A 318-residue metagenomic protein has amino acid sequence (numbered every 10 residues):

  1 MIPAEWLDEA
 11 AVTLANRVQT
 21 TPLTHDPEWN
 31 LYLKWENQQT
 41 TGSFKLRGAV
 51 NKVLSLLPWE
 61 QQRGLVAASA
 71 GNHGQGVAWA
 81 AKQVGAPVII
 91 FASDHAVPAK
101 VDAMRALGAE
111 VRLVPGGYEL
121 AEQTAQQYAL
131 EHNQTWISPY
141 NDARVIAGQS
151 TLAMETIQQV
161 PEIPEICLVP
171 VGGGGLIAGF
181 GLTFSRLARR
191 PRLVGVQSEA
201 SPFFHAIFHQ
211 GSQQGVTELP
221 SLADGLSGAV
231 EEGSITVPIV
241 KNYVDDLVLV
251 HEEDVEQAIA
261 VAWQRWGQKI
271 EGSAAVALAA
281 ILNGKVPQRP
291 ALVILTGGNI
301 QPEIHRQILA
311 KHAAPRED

Functional and structural regions predicted by a protein language model:
M1-D318: PLP-dependent amino-acid enzyme catalytic core
